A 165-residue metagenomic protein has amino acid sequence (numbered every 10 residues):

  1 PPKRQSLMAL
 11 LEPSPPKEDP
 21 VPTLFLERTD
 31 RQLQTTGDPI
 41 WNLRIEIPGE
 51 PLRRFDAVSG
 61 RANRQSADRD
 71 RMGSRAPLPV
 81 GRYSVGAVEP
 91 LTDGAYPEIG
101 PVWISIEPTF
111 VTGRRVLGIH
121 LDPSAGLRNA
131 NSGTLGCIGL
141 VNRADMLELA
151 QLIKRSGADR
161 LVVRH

Functional and structural regions predicted by a protein language model:
R4-S132, A144-E148, I153-D159: Cell wall/extracellular polymer interaction/catalysis modules
L140: Short, well-ordered, aromatic-rich surface patches in folded extracellular/luminal domains
L161-H165: Internal interaction segment
